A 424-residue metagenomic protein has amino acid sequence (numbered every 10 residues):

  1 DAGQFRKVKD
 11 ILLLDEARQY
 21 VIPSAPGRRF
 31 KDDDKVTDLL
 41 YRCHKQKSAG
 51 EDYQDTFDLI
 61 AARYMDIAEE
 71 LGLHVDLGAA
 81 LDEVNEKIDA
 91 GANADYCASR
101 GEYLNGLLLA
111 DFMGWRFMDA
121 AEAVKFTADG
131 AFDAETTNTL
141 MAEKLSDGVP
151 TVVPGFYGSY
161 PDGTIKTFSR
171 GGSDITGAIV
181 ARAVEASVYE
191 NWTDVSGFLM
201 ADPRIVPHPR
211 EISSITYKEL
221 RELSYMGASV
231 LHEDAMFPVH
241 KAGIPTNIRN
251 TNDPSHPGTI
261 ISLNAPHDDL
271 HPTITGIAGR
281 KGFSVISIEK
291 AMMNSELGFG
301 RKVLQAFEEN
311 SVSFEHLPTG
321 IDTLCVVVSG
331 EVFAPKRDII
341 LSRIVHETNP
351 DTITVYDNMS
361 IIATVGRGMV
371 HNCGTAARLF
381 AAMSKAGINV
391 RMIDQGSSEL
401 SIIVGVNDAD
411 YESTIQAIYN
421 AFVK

Functional and structural regions predicted by a protein language model:
D1-H232, M236, S329, G405-N407: Nucleotide/pyrophosphate-binding catalytic subdomain
K45, E69, I244-N247, V345 (+1 more regions): Non-catalytic alpha-helical coupling and interface elements of nucleotide-dependent molecular machines and regulators
F117-D119, I248, H316, M392: A structural preference for short, hydrophobic beta-strand core positions in alpha/beta folds
I244-P257, K281: Active-site C-terminal subdomain of aminotransferase-like
P257-K424: A conserved regulatory-domain signal marking ACT and ACT-like small-molecule sensing domains and adjacent regulatory
